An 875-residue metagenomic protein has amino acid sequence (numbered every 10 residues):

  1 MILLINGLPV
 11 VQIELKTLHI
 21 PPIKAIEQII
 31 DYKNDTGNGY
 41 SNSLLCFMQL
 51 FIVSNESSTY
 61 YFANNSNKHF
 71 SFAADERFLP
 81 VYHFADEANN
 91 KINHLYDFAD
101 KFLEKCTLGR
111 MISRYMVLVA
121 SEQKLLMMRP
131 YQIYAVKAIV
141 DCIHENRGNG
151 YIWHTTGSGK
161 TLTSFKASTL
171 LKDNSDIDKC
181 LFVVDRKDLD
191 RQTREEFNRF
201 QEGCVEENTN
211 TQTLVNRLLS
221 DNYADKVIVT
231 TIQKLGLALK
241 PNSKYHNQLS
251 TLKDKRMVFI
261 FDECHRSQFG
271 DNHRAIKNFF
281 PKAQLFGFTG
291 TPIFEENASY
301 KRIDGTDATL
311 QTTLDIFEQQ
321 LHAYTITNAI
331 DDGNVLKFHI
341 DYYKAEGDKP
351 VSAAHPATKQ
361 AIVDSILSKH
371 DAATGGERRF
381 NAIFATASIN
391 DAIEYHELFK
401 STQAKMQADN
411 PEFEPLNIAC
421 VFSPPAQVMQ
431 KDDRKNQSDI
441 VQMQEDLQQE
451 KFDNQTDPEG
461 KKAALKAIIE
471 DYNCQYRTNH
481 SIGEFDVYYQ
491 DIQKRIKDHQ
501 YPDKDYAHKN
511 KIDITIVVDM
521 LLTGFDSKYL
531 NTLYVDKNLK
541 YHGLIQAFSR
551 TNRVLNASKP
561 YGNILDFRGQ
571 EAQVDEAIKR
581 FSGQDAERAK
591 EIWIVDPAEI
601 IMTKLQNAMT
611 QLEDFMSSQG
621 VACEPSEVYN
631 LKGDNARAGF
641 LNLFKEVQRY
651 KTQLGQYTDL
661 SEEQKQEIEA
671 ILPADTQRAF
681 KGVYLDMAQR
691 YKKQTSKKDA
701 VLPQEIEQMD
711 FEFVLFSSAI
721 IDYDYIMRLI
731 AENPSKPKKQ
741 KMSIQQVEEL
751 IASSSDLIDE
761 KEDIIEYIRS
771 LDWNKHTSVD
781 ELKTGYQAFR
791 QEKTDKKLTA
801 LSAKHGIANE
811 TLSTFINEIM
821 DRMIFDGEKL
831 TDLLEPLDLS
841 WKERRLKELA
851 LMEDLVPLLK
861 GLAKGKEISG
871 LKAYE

Functional and structural regions predicted by a protein language model:
M1-K179, D188, Q192-C204, Y223-A224 (+2 more regions): ATP-dependent helicase/translocase motor core
I5, H144-G148, S220-A224, P241-M257 (+4 more regions): Short basic/glycine-enriched coil/helix segment immediately N-terminal to the Walker B
P22-A25, D31-Y32, A63-N64, F70-A73 (+4 more regions): Signature of the SF2 helicase/ATPase Hel1-core->accessory helical subdomain module
G148, D173, D178, R191 (+7 more regions): Catalytic cores and motor modules of nucleic-acid processing enzymes
T155, D185, A387: P-loop (Walker A) phosphate-binding loop of NTP-binding proteins
R199-P241: Inter-Walker segment of RecA-like/P-loop motor cores
A224-A238, H508-T523: Conserved two-lobed SF2 helicase motor
A354-V517: Conserved C-terminal RecA-like helicase domain
